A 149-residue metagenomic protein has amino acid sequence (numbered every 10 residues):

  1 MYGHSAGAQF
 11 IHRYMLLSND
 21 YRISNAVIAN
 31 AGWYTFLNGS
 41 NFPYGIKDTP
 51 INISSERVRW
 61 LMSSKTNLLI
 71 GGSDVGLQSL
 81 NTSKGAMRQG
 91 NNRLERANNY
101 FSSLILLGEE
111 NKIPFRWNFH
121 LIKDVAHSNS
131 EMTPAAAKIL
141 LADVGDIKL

Functional and structural regions predicted by a protein language model:
M1-G3, A29: Short beta-strand immediately N-terminal to the catalytic nucleophile in serine-hydrolase-like folds
Y2, R88-N92, D124, M132: Conserved aromatic-histidine-acidic binding/catalytic patches
A6-A8, S73, K123-S128: Short, internal active-site loops enriched in acidic
A8-N19, A135-A137: Short glycine-enriched nucleophile-adjacent loop and the immediately C-terminal alpha-helix near the catalytic center
H12, L37, S130-P134: Active-site-proximal flexible loops/turns
S24-E109: The feature captures the conserved acid-bearing segment of alpha/beta-hydrolase catalytic domains
N81, F101-L149: C-terminal catalytic histidine-bearing segment of alpha/beta-hydrolase fold enzymes
